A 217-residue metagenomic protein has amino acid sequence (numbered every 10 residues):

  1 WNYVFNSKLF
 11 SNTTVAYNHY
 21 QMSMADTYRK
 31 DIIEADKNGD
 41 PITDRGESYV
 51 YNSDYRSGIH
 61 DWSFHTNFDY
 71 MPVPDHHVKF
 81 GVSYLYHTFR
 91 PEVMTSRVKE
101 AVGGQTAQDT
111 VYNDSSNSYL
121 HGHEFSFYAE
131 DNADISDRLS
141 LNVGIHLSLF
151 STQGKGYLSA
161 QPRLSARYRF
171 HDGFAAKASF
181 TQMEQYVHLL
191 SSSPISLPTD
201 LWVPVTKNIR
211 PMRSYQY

Functional and structural regions predicted by a protein language model:
W1, S116-L120, E184-Y217: Outer-membrane beta-barrel signature, preferentially recognizing the C-terminal barrel domain of Gram-negative
W1-Q153: Face-selective signature of the C-terminal outer-membrane beta-barrel domain
N2, E34, S159-R169: Feature captures outer-membrane beta-barrel proteins of Gram-negative bacteria and organelles
N12-A16, R169, P211-Y217: Membrane-embedded beta-barrel scaffold of Gram-negative outer-membrane proteins
G58, W62, H121-F125, A160 (+2 more regions): Exposed loop/turn and edge beta-strand positions of beta-sandwich/beta-sheet ligand-binding modules
F64-T66, F127-A129, P162-L164, K207 (+1 more regions): Membrane-embedded beta-strands of outer-membrane beta-barrel proteins, especially the hydrophobic/small aromatic
S83-Y86, F180-E184: Short, solvent-exposed turn/loop segments enriched in Gly/Ser/Thr/Pro and often Arg
